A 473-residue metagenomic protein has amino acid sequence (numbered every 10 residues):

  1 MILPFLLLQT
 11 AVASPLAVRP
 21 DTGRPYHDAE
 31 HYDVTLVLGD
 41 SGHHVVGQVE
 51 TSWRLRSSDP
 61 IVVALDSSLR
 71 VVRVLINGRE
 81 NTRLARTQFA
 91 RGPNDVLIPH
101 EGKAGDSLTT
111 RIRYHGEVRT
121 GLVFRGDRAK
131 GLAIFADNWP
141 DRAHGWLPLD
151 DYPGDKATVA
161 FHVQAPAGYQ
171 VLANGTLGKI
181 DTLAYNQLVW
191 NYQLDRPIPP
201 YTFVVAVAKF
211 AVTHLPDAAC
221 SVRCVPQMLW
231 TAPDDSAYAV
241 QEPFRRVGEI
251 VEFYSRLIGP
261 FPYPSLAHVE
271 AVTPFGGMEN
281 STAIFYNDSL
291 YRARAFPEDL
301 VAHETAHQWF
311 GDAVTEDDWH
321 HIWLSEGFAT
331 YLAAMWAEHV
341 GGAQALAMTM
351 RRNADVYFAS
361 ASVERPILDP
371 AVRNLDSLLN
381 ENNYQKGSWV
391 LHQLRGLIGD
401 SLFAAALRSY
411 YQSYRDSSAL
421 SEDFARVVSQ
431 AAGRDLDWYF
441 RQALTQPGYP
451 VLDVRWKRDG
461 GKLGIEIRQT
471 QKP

Functional and structural regions predicted by a protein language model:
M1, Q9-V46, V72, R128-A133 (+3 more regions): N-terminal, polar/Ser/Thr-rich
V46-S68, L147-D151, A157-P166, E422 (+1 more regions): Surface-exposed beta-strand/loop patches in extracellular or lumenal glycoproteins
G47, D137-D141, L149-A302, Y331: Hydrophobic helix-coil surface modules that form long, contiguous segments used for peptide/substrate interaction
D66-K130, A184-N191: A surface-exposed beta-strand-loop module
G102-Q170, P473: Surface-exposed, acidic/Ser/Thr-rich flexible loop segments
D195, E326-Q393, L397-I398, Y414: Acidic/His/Gly-enriched intrinsically disordered linker/tail segments that often contain short helix/coil "MoRF-like"
A283-M348, L407: Zinc-dependent metallopeptidase catalytic helix centered on the HExxH motif and its immediate flanking segment
V372, S377-I465: Amphipathic alpha-helical substructures
